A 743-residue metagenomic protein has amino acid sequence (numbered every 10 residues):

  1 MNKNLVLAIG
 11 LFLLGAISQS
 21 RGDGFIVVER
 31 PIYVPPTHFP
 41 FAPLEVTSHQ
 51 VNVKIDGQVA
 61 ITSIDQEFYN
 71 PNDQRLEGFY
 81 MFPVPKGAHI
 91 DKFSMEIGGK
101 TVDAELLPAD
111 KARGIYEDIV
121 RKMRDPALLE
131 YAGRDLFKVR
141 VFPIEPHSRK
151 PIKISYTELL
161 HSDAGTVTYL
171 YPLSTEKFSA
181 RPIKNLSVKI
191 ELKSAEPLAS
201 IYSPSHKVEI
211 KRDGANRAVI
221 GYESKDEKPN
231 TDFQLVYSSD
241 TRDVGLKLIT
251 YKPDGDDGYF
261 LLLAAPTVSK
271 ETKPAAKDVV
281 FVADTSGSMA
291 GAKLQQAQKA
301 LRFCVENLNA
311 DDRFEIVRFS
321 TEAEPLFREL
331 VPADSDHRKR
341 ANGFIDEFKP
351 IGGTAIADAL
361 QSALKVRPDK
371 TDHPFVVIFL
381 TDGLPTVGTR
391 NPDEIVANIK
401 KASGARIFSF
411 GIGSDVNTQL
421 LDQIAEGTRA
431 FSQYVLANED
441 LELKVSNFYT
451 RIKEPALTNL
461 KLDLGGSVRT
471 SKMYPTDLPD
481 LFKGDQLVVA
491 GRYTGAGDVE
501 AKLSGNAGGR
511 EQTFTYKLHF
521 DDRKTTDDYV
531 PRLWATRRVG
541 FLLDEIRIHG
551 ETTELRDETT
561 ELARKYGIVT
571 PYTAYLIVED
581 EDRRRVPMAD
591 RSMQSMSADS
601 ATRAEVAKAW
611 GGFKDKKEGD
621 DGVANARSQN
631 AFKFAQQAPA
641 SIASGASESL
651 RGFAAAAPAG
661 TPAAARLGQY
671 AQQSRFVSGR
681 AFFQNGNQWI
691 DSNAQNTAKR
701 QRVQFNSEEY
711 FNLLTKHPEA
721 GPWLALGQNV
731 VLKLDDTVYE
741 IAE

Functional and structural regions predicted by a protein language model:
N4-L7, F12, A16-N52, E96 (+9 more regions): Pro/Ser/Thr/Gly-rich intrinsically disordered low-complexity regions
Q19-L261, Y493, S504, G550-R584 (+1 more regions): Subset of Sec-pathway N-terminal targeting signals
D65, G133-F137, V141-S155, A164-T168 (+4 more regions): Exposed acidic/Ser/Thr-rich ligand/metal-binding surfaces
A88, E196-L198, V208, L364 (+3 more regions): Short glycine-aromatic motifs
N185-K189, V377, R406-I407, Q728-V730: Hydrophobic beta-strand segments of well-ordered beta-sheets in folded domains
L186-I190, A425, S600: N-terminal secretion/transport leader regions
